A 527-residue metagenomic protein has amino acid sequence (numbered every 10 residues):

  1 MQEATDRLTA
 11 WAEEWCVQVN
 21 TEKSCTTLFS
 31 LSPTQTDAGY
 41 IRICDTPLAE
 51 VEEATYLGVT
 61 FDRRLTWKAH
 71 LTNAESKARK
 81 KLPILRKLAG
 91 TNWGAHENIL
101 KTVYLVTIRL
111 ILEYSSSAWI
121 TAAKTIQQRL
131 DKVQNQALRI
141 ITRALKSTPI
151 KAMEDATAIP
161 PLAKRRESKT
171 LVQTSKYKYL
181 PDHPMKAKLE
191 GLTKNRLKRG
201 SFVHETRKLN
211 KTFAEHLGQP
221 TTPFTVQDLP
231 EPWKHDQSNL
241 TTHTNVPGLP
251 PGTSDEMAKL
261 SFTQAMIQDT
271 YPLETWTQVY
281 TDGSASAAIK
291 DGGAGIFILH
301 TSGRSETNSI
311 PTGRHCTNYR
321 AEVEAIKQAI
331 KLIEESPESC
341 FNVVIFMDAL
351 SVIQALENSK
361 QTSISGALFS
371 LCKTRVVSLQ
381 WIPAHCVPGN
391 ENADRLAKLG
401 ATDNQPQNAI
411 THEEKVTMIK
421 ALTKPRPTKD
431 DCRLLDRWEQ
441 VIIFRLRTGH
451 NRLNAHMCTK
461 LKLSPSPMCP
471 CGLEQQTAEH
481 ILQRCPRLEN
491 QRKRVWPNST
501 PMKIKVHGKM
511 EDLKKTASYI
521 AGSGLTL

Functional and structural regions predicted by a protein language model:
M1, T5, V19, L71 (+3 more regions): Hydrophobic packing residues in well-ordered alpha-helices of helical domains and bundles
M1-W15, R79, E324-K331: Inter-domain linker/hinge segments that demarcate the starts of reverse transcriptase and RNase H-type modules
E3-D6, A10, V17-E52: Short, conserved micro-motifs composed of acidic
L8-C16, L82, A89, I111-W119 (+4 more regions): A generic secondary-structure signal for well-formed alpha-helical elements
E13, T55, D155: Short polybasic/polar patches that bind polyanions
F29-T46, L65, G90-E97, L105 (+5 more regions): RNase H-like, metal-dependent ribonuclease domains
T46-A118: Basic, alpha-helical interaction scaffolds
